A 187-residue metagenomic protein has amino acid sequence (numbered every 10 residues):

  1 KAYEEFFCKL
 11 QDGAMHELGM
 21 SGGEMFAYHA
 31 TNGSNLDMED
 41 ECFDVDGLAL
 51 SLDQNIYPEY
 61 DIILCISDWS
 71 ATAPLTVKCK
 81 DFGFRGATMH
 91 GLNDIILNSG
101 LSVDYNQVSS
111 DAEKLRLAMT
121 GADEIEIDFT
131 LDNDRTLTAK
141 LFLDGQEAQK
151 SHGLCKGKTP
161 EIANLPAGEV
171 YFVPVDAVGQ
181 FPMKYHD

Functional and structural regions predicted by a protein language model:
K1-Q180: Active-site bordering "gate/hinge" segments that shape substrate access to catalytic or cofactor-binding pockets
M183-D187: Internal helical hairpin/lid segments
